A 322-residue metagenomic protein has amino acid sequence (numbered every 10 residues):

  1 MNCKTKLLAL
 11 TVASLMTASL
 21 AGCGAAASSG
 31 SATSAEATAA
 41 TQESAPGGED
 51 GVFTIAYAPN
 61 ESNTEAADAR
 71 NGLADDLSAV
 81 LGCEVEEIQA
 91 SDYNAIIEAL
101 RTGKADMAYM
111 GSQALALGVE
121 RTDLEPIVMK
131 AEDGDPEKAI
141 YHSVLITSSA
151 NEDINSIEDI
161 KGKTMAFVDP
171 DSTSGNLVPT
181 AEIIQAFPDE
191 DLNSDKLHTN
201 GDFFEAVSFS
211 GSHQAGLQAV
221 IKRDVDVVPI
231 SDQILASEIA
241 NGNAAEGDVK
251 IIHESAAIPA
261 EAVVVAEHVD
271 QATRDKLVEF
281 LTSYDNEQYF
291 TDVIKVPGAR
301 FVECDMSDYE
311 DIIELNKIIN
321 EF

Functional and structural regions predicted by a protein language model:
L20-A37: Bacterial lipoprotein signal-peptidase II cleavage site
A40-R70, S172, E261: Extracytoplasmic "Venus flytrap"
T54, A58-P59, V128-V144, N200-D202 (+2 more regions): Periplasmic-binding protein-like
G72-G82, G175-F209, I239-A244, I318: Ligand-binding cleft/hinge of the Venus flytrap
E87-E98, D191-Q218: Short helix-initiation/N-cap motifs at beta->coil->alpha
S112-D123, P179-Q185, Q218-E246: A ligand-binding cleft/hinge motif common to bilobed small-molecule-binding domains
A131-F187: A conserved helix-loop-strand patch within extracytoplasmic ligand-binding domains of the periplasmic binding
T164-E182, K276-F322: Ligand-binding clefts/hinges and TM-proximal coupling segments of bilobed small-molecule sensing domains
